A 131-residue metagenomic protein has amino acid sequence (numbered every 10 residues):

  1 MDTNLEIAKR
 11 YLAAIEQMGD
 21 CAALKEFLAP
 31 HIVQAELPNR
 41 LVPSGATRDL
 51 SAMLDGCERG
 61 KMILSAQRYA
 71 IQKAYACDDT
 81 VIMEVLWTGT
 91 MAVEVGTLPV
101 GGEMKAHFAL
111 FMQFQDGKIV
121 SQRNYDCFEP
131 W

Functional and structural regions predicted by a protein language model:
M1-W131: C-terminal and inter-domain tail/linker signature
